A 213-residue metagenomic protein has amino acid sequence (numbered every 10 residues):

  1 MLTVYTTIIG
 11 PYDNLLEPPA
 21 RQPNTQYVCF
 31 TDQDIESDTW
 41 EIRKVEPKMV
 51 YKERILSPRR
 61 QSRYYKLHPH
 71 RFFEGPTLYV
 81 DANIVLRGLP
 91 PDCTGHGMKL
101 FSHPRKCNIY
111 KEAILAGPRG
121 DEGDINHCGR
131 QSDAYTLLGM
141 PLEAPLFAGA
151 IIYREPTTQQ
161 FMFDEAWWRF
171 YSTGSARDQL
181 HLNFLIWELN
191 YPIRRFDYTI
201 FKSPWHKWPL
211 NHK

Functional and structural regions predicted by a protein language model:
M1-S62, F72-E74, Y171-R177, E188-Y191 (+1 more regions): N-terminal anchoring/stem segment of glycosyltransferases
V4, Y27, H70, N83 (+3 more regions): A residue-level signal for conserved active-site and pocket-lining positions in enzyme catalytic cores
Y5, C29, L78-D81, M98-S102 (+2 more regions): A structural signal for short, well-ordered beta-strand segments and their strand-loop junctions that often border
I9-Y12, D34-I35, K48-V50, I84-L86 (+3 more regions): Short, solvent-exposed loop/turn segments at secondary-structure junctions
P23, K66, F147-A148: Residues that flank catalytic or metal-binding motifs in active/ligand-binding sites
T31, E36-D38, I42-E53, R59-R63 (+5 more regions): Core catalytic alpha/beta fold that binds nucleotide/phospho-ligands
Y65-L115: GT-A fold catalytic core of metal-dependent nucleotide-sugar glycosyltransferases, centered on the diacidic
E122-K213: Catalytic core and acceptor-binding pocket of nucleotide-sugar-dependent glycosyltransferases
